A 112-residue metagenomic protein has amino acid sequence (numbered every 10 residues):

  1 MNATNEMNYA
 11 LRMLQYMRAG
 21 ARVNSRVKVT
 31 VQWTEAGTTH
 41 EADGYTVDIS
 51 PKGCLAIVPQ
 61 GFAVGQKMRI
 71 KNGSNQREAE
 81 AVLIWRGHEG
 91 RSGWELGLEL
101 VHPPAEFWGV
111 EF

Functional and structural regions predicted by a protein language model:
M1-F112: Structured alpha-helical
